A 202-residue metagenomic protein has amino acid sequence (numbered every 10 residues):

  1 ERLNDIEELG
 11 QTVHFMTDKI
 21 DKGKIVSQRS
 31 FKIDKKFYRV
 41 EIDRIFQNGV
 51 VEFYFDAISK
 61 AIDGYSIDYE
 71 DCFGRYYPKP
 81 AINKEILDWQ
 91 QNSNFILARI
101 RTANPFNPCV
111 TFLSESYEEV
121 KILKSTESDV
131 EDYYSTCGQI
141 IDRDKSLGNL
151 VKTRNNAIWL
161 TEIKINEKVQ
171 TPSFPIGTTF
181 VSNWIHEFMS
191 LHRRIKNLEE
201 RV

Functional and structural regions predicted by a protein language model:
E1-Y76, A81-N83: Donor/substrate-binding cores of folate-linked one-carbon enzymes
D71-V202: Internal anion-binding site segments
